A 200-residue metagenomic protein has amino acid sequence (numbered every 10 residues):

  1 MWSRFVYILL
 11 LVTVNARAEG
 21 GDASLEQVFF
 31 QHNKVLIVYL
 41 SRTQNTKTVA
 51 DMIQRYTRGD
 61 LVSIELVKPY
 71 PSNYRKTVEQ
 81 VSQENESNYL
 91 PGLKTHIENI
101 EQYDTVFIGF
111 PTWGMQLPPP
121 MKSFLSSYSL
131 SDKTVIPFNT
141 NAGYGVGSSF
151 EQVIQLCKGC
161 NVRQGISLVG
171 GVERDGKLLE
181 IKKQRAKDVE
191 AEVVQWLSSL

Functional and structural regions predicted by a protein language model:
F5-L36, L40-E65, N85-E86, L90-L200: FMN-binding flavodoxin-like domain, especially the glycine-rich phosphate-binding loop
V62-V67, Y74-T77: Short Gly/aromatic-enriched secondary-structure transition segments
Y70-S72, E173: Short secondary-structure boundary/hinge segments and terminal tails
S72-E86: Charged, often glycine-rich, active-site loop that binds/positions anionic groups
